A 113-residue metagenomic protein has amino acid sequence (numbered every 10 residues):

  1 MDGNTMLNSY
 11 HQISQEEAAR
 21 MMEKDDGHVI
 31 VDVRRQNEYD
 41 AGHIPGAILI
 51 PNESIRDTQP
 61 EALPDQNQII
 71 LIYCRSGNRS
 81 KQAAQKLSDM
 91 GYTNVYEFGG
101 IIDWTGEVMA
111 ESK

Functional and structural regions predicted by a protein language model:
M1-H28, Q36-I69, R75-K113: Rhodanese-like catalytic fold shared by cysteine-dependent sulfurtransferases and DSP/PTP-type phosphatases
